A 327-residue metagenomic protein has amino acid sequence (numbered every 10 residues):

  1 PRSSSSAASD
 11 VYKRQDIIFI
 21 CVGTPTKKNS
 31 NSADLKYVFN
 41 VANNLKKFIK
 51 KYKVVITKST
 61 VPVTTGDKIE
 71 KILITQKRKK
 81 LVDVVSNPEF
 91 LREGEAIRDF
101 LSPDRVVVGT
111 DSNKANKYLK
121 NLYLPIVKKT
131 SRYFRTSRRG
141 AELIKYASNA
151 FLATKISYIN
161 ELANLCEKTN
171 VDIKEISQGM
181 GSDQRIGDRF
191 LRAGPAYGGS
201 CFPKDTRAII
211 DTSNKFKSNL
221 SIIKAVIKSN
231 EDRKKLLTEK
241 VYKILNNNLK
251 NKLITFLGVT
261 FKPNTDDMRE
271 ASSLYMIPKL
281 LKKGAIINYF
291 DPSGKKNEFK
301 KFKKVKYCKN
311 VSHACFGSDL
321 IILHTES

Functional and structural regions predicted by a protein language model:
P1-A8, Y12: Single conserved hydrophobic/aromatic residue that forms the stacking wall/gate of nucleotide- or nucleobase-binding
R14-Q15, G317-S318: An anion/phosphate-binding loop that grips the pyrophosphate of nucleotide cofactors and donors
D16, V22-T24, T60, S112 (+2 more regions): Short glycine-/small-residue-rich Rossmann-like dinucleotide-binding loops
I17, V106, I254-F256: Conserved hydrophobic helix-helix packing surfaces used for dimerization/oligomerization
P25-F90: Rossmann-like NAD(P)(H) cofactor-binding subdomain of soluble oxidoreductases
D34-A42, R269-Y275, V305-Y307: Charged helix-capping and loop-helix junction motifs
I69-D188, T212-F216: Internal alpha-helical scaffold of NAD(P)-dependent oxidoreductase catalytic cores
E167-K283, I287-K295: NAD(P)-dependent Rossmann-like dehydrogenase/reductase catalytic/cofactor-binding core
